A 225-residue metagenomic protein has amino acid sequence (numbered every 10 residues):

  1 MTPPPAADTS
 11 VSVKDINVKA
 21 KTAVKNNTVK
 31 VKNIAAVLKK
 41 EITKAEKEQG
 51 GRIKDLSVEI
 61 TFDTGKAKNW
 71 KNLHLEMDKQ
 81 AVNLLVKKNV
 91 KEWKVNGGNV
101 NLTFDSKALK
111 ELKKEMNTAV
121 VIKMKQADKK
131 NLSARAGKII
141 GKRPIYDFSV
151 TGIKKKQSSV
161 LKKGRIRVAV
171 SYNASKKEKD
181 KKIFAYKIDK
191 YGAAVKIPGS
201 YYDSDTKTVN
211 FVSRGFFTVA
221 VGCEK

Functional and structural regions predicted by a protein language model:
M1-V29, K138-K225: Proteolytic cleavage junctions
T2-L109: Extracellular GAIN/GPS-associated region
N27-E46, H74-K79, K113-A134, K162-V170: Charged, amphipathic alpha-helical segments
L38-K40, T64-L75, N83, N101-F104 (+5 more regions): Short, surface-exposed beta-strand/loop "edge" segments at domain boundaries and coil↔beta transitions
Q49, I60-T64, K91, L109-E111 (+6 more regions): Short, well-ordered helical secondary-structure segments
N83-V86, L112-E115, S204-N210: Short, surface-exposed linear segments at secondary-structure transitions and domain or protein termini
K88-L161: Self-processing/autoproteolytic domain segments and adjacent N-terminal interaction modules in large, modular
